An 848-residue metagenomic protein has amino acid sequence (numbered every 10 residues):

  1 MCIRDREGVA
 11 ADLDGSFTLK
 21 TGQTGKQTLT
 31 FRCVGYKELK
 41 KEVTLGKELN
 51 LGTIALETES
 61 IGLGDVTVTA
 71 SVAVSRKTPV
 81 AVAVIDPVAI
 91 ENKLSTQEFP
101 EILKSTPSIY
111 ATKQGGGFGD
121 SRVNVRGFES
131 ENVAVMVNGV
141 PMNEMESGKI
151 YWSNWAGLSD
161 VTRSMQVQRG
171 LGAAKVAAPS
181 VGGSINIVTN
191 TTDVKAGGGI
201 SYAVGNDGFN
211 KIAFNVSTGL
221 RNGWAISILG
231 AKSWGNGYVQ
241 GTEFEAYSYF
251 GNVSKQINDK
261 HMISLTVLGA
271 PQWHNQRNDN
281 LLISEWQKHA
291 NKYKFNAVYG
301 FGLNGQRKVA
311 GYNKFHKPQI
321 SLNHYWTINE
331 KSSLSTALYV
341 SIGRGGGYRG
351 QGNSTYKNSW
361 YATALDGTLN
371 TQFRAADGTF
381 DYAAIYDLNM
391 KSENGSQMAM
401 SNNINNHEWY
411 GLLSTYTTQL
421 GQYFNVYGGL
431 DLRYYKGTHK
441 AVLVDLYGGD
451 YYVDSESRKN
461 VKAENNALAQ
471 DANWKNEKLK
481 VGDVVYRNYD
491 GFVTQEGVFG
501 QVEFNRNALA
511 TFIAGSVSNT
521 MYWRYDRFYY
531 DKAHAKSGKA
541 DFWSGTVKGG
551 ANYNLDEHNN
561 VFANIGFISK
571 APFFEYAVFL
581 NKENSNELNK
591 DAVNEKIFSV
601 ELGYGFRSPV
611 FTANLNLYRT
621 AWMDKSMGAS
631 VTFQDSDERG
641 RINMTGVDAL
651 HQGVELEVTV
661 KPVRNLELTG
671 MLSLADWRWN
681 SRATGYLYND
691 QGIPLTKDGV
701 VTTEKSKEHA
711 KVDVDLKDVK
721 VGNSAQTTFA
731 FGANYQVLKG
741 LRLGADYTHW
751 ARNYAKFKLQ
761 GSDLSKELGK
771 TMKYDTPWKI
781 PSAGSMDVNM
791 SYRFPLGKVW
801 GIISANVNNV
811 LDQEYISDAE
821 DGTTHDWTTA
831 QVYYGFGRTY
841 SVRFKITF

Functional and structural regions predicted by a protein language model:
R4, T30-K37, G46-N92, S130: Short, acidic, small-residue-rich periplasmic hinge/interaction motif at the N-terminus of Gram-negative outer-membrane
K20, P141-R169, V188: Short acidic/polar hinge/loop motifs at secondary-structure boundaries that mediate gating or recognition
P100-P141, G157, R163: Extracytoplasmic beta-strand/coil segments of soluble accessory domains associated with Gram-negative outer-membrane
V204-W234, V239-R277, Q319-N329, G550: Transmembrane beta-barrel wall of Gram-negative outer-membrane proteins
S254, M262-Y325, Y348-S401, N465-L479 (+1 more regions): Acidic/polar loop-and-plug regions of large Gram-negative outer-membrane beta-barrel proteins
L268, Q306, A563, F598 (+3 more regions): Conserved C-terminal beta-signal and adjacent last beta-strands/turns of outer-membrane beta-barrel proteins
D279-L281, M521-F528, K539, Y553-S599 (+6 more regions): Surface-exposed extracellular loop regions of Gram-negative outer-membrane beta-barrel proteins, predominantly
N505, R619-A621, I642-Q760, K845: Gram-negative outer-membrane beta-barrel transporters
